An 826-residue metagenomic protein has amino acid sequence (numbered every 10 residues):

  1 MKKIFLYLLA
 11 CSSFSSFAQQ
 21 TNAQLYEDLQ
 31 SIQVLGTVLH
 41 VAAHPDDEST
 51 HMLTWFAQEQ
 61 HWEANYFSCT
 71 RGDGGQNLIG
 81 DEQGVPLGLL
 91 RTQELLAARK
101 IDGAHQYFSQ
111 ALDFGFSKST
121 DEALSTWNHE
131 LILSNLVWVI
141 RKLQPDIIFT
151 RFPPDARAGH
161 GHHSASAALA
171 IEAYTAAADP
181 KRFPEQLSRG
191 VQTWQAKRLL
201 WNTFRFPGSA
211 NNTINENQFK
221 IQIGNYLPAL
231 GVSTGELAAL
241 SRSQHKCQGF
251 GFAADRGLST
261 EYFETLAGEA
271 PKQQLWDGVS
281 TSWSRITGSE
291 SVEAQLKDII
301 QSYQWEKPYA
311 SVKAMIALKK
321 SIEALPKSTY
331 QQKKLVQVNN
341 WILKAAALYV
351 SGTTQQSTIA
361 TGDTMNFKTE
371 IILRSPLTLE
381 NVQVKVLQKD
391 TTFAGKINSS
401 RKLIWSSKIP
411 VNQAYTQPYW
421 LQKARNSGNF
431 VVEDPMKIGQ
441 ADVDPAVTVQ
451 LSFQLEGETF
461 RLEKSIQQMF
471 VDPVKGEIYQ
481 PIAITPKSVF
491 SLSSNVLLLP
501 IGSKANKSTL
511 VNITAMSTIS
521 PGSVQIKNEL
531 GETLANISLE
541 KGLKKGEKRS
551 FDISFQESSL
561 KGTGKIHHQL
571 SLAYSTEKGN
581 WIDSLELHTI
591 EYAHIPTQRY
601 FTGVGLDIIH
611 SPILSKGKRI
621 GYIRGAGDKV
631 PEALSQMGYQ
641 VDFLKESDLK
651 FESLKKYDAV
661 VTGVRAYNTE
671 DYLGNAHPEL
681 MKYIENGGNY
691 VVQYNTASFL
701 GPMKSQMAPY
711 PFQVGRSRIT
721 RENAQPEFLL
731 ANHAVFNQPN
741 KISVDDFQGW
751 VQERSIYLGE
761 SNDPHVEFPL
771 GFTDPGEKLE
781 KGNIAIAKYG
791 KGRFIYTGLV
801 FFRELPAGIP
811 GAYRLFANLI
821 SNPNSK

Functional and structural regions predicted by a protein language model:
Q19-K142, S164, I171-T175: Active-site rim/loop-helix segments in enzyme catalytic domains that contact anionic ligands
Q19-L39, S119-A123, H129-V350: Metal-dependent de-N-acetylase/amidase catalytic core
I322-G362, M469-G502: Low-complexity, acidic Ser/Thr/Pro/Gly-rich terminal tails and inter-domain linkers that flank the onset of structured
N398-S465, Q556-Q569: Eukaryote-biased detector of low-complexity, proline/serine/threonine-rich segments and adjacent exposed loops
Q450, Q454-N512, I590-G617: Acidic, serine/threonine- and proline-rich intrinsically disordered appendage/tail regions
W581-G663, Y694-T696, R803, S821-K826: Aromatic-Pro/Gly-enriched surface loop or interdomain linker that acts as a lid/target-recognition segment
R665-Q748: A glycine-rich, often tryptophan-bearing local segment used as a flexible ligand/cofactor-contacting loop or short
R716-G808: Catalytic beta-strand/loop cores that center a nucleophilic Ser/Cys/Thr and support acyl-enzyme chemistry
